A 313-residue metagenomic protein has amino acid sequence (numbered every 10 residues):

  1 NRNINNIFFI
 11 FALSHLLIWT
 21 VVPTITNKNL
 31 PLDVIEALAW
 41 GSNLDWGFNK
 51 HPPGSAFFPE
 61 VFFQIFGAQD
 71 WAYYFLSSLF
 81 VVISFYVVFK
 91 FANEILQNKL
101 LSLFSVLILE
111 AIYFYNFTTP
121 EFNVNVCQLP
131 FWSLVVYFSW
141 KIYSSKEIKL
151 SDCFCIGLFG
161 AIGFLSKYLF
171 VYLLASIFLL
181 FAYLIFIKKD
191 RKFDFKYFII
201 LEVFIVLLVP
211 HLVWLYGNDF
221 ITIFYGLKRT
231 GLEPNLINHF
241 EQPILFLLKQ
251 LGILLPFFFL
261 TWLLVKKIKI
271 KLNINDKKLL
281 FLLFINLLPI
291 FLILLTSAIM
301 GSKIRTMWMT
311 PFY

Functional and structural regions predicted by a protein language model:
N6, V88-A111, P130: Transmembrane-helix signature of polytopic, membrane-embedded enzymes that assemble or transfer cell-envelope glycans
A12, S102-Y113, G160, F164: Short helix- or helix-capping micro-motifs that position conserved polar/aromatic residues at function-defining sites
V22-A37, G47-V61, G67-A72, D219: Extracytoplasmic catalytic/substrate-binding loops of multi-pass membrane glycan-assembly enzymes
N43, D152-Y168, F178-L179, F204-V206: Membrane-interface alpha helices of multi-pass inner-membrane proteins
N43-L44, L280, G301-Y313: Hydrophobic/aromatic-rich transmembrane helices and adjacent perimembrane loops
N93-L96, V135-D152: Membrane-interface transmembrane helices that cradle and orient dolichyl/undecaprenyl
F117-Q128: Short acidic/glycine- and proline-prone juxtamembrane loop motifs at membrane-interface regions of multi-pass membrane
I162, L174-K278, P289, L294 (+1 more regions): Transmembrane-lumen/periplasm boundary regions of multi-pass, lipid-linked membrane glycan transferases
